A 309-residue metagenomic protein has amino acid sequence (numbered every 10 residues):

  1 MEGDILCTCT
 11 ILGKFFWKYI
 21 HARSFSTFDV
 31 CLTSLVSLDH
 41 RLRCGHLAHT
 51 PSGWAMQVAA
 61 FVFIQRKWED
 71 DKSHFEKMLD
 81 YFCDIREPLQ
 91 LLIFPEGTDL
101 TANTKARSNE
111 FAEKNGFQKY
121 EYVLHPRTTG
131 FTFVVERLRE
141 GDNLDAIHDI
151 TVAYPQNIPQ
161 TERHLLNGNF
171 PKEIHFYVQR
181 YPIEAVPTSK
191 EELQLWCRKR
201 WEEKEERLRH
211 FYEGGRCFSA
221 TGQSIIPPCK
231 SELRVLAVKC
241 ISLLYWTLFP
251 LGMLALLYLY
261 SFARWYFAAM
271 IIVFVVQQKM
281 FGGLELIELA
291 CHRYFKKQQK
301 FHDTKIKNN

Functional and structural regions predicted by a protein language model:
M1-R163: Soluble catalytic domains of membrane acyltransferases
S108-N115, G222-I225, H302: Flexible internal linker/loop segments at domain or repeat junctions
P171-R180: Acyl/amide activation-and-transfer machinery of modular secondary-metabolite enzymes
I183-P187: Short helix-loop capping/hinge motifs at secondary-structure junctions, enriched in acidic/polar residues
E191-L248: Juxtamembrane amphipathic/hinge helix adjacent to a transmembrane helix
I226-E285: Alpha-helical bilayer-embedded segments of polytopic membrane proteins, i.e., transmembrane/intramembrane helices
I271-N309: Juxtamembrane C-terminal module of membrane proteins
